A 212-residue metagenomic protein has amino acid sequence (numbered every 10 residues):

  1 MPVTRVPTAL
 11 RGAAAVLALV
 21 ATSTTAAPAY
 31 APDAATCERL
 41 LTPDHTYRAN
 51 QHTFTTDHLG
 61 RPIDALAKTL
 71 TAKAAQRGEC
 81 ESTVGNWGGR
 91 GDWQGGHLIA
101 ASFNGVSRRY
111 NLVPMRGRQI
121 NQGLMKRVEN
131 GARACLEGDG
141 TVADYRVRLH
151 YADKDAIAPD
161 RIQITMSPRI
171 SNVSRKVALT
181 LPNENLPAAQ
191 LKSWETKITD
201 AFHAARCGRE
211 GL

Functional and structural regions predicted by a protein language model:
M1-A29: Secretory targeting and sorting signals
T8, A15-L17, R39, V177-L179 (+1 more regions): Intrinsic-disorder/low-complexity peptide segments enriched for small residues
A29-T53: N-terminal low-complexity, Pro/Thr/Ser-rich intrinsically disordered segments that act as propeptides or flexible
D44-L212: Domain-level detector of nuclease and nuclease-like folds in predominantly extracellular/periplasmic contexts
